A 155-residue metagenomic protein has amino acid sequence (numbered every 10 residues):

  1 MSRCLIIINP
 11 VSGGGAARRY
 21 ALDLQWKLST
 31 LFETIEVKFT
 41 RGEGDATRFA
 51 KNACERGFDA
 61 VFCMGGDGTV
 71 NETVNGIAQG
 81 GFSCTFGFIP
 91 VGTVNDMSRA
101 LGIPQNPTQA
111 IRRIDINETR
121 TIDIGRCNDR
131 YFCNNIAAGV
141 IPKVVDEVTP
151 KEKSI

Functional and structural regions predicted by a protein language model:
M1-V61, N75-G76: ATP/NTP phosphate-donor binding region
N9, A46, D67, G125 (+1 more regions): A residue-level signal for conserved active-site and pocket-lining positions in enzyme catalytic cores
P10, M64-G66, I89-V91: Glycine-rich beta-strand-to-loop/alpha-helix junction loops that act as flexible
S12, V70, T93: Short, glycine/acidic-enriched loop or turn micro-motifs at the edges of active sites
L31, T40, Q79-I155: Catalytic core of DAGKc-family lipid kinases
A46, G68-T73, D96: Short glycine/serine/threonine-rich phosphate/pyrophosphate-binding segments that cradle anionic phosphate groups
D59-M64, G68-T69: A glycine-rich beta-strand to alpha-helix segment that forms a phosphate/ribose-binding loop at ligand/cofactor sites
